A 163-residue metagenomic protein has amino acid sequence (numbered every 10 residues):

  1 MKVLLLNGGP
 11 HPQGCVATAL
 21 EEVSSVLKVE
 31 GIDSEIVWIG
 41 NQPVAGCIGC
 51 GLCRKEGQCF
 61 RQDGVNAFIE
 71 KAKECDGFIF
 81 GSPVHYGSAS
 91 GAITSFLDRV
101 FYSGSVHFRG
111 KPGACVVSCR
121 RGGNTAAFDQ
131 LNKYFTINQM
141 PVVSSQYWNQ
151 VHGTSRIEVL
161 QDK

Functional and structural regions predicted by a protein language model:
M1, V29-E30, A67, P141-K163: Glycine-rich phosphate/pyrophosphate-binding loop and the adjoining helix
K2-I32: N-terminal beta1-alpha1 ligand-phosphate binding loop
Q13, V44-G46, G123, H152: Generic structural signal for helix capping and beta-alpha/helix-loop junctions
I32-Q42: A short beta-strand-loop structural module common to alpha/beta enzyme folds
D33-E35, Q58, P141: Conserved beta-strand segments of alpha/beta enzyme cores
Q42-A72: Cysteine-cluster motifs in flexible loop/terminal segments that predominantly coordinate metals
F60-S144: Helix-loop-strand module that forms the ligand-binding subsite of alpha/beta enzymes
